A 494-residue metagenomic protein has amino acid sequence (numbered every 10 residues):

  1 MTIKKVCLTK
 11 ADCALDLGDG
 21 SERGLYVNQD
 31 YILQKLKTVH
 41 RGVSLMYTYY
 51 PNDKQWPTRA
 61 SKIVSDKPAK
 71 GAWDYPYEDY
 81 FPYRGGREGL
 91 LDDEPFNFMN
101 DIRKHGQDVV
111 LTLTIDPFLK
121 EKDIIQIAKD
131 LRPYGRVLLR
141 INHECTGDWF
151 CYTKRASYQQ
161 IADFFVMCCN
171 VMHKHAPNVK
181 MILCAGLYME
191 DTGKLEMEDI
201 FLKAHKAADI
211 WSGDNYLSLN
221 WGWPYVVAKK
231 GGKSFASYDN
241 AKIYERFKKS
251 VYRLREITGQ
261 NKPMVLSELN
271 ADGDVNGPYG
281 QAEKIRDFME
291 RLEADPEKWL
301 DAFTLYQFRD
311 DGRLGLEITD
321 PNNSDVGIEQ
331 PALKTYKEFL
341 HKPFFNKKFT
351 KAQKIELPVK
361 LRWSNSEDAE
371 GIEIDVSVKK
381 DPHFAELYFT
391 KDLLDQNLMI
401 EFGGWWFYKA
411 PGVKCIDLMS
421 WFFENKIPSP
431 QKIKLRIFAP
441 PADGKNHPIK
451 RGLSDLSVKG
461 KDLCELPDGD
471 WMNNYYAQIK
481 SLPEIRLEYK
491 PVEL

Functional and structural regions predicted by a protein language model:
M1-V43, L340-K351, V359-E367, E493: N-terminal module-boundary/linker segments of secreted carbohydrate-active enzymes
G18-L131, F308-D311: N-terminal carbohydrate-binding/catalytic regions of secreted carbohydrate-active enzymes
M46-K54, L111, E198-A241, Y306-D311: Aromatic- and acid-rich polysaccharide-binding/catalytic face of secreted or lumenal carbohydrate-active enzymes
S61, S65-A69, W73-Y83, Y216-D274: Glycoside hydrolase catalytic-domain groove-lining segments
L111-L113, F150, L219, W223 (+2 more regions): Active-site clefts of carbohydrate-active enzymes
A128-Y158, I182-Y188, L266: Active-site groove signature of glycoside hydrolases
N170-E196, G259-D274, L300-D310: Aromatic-lined carbohydrate-recognition surfaces of secreted/lumenal glycan-active proteins
D295-E386, T390-F407, P428-K432, D443-L494: Aromatic-rich peripheral "rim/lid" segments of glycoside hydrolase catalytic domains that contact and position glycan
